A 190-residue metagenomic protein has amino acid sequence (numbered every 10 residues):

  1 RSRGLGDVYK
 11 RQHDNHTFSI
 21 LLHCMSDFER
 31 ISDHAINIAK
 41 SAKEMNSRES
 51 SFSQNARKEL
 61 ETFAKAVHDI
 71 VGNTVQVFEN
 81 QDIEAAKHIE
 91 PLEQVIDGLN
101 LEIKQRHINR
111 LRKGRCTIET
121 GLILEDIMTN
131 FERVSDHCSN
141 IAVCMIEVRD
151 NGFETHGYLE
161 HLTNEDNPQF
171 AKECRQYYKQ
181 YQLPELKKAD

Functional and structural regions predicted by a protein language model:
R3-D190: Cytosolic, long alpha-helical scaffolding segments
